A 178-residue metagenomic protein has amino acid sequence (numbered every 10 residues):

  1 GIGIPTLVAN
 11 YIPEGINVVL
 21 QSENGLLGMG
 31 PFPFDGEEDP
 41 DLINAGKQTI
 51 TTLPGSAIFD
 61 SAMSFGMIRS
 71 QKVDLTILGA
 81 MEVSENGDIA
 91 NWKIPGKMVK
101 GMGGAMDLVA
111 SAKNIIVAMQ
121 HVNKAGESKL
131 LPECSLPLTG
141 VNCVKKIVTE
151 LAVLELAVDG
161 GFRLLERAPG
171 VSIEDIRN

Functional and structural regions predicted by a protein language model:
G1-G28: N-terminal low-complexity or amphipathic/hydrophobic leaders
I2, N10, G79, R177-N178: Generic detector of well-ordered secondary structure
G28-R177: Conserved phosphate- and dinucleotide-binding cores of soluble alpha/beta proteins, encompassing both enzyme active
